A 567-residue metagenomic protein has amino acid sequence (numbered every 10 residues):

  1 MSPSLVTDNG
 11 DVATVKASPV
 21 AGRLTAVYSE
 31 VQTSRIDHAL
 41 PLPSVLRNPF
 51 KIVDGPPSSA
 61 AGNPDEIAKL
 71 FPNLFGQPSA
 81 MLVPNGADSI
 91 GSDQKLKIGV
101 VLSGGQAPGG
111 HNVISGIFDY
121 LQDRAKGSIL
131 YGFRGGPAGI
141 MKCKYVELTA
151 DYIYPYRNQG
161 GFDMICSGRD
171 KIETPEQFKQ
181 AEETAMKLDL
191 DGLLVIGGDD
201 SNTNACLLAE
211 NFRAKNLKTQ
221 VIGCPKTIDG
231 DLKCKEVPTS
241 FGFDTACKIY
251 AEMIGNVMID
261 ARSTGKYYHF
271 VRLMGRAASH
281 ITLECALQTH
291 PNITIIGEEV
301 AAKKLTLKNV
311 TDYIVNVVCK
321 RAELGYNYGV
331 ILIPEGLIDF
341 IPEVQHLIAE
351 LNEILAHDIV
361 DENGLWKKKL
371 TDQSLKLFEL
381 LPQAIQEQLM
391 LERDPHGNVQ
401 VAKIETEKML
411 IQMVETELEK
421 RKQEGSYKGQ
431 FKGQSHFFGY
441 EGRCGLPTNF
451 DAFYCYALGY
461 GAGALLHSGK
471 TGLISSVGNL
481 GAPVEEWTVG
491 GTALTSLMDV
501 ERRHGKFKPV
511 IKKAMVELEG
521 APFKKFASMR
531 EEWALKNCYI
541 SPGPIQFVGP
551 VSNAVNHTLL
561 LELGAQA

Functional and structural regions predicted by a protein language model:
M1-P43, D88-M141: N-terminal phosphate-binding or glycine-rich loops at protein starts, especially the Walker A/P-loop of NTPases
S2-N48, V344-I348, I359-A567: C-terminal non-catalytic interaction/assembly regions of soluble proteins
N48-G91, I140-D191, I228, P238-K248 (+1 more regions): Glycine-rich oxoanion-binding loops at beta->alpha junctions
K97-A107, D163-G168, D191-G197, Y268-L273 (+3 more regions): Short glycine-rich or small-residue beta-strand-to-loop segments that form or flank ligand, phosphate, metal/Fe-S
S103-G105, F133-A138, R169-D170, G198-D200 (+5 more regions): Short, ordered loop/turn segments at secondary-structure junctions
A107-I117, I140-M141, T174-K179, D199-L207 (+4 more regions): Short glycine/serine/threonine-rich phosphate/pyrophosphate-binding segments that cradle anionic phosphate groups
V195-G197, T203-Q220, K235-Q430: Accessory alpha-helical/coil subdomains and C-terminal extensions that flank or cap enzyme catalytic cores
